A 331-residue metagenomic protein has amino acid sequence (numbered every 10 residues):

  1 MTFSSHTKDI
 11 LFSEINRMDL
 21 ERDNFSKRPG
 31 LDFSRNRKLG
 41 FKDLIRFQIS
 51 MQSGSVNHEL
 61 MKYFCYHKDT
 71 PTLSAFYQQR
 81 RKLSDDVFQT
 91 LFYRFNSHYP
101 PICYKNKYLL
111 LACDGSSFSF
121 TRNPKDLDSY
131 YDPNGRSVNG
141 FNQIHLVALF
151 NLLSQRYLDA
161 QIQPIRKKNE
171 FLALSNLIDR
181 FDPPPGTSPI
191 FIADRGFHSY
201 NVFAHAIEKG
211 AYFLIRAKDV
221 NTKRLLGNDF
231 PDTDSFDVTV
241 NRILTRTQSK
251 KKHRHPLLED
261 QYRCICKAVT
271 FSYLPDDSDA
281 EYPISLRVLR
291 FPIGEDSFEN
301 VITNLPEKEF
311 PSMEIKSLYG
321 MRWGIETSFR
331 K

Functional and structural regions predicted by a protein language model:
M1-G54, K62, P71, A75-L83 (+5 more regions): Single, function-defining residue in the core of a domain
E59-C65: Short alpha-helical "recognition helix" segments of helix-turn-helix
Y66, P100-P101, D179-D182: Short, flexible, glycine/charge-rich loop motifs used to bind or transfer phosphoryl groups or to couple energy/partner
V87-P100: Short Lys/Arg-enriched helix C-cap and helix-to-coil transition segments that create basic nucleic-acid-contact patches
L109-L111: Conserved beta-strand elements of the Class I
P133-N134: Small-residue-rich alpha-helical segments with characteristic i,i+4
